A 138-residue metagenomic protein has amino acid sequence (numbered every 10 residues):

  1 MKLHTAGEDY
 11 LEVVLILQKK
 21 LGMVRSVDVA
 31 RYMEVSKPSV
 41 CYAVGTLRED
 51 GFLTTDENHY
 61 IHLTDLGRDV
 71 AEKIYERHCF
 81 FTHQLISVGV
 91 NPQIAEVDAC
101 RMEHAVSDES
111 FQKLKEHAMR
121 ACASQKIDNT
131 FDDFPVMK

Functional and structural regions predicted by a protein language model:
K2-V35: N-terminal helix-turn-helix DNA-binding core of bacterial DNA-binding proteins
Y10, V29, V40-D50: Basic amphipathic alpha-helical segments that dock to polyanions
S26, V44, F81: Helix-turn-helix DNA-binding elements, focusing on the entry/boundary residues of the two helices that contact DNA
P38, Q93: Key DNA-contact positions within bacterial/archaeal DNA-binding proteins
H59-R77: Basic, amphipathic "hinge/linker" alpha-helix immediately C-terminal to the N-terminal HTH DNA-binding motif
C100-K138: C-terminal regulatory/oligomerization modules of transcriptional regulators
